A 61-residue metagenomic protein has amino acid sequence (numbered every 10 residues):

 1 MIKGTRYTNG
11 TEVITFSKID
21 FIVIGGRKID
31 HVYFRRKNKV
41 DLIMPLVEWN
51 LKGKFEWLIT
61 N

Functional and structural regions predicted by a protein language model:
M1, D30-H31, K52: Coiled-coil-like amphipathic alpha-helices with heptad-repeat character
M1, F16-K18, N61: Compositionally biased regions
M1-G10: Short coil-to-beta transition motif at edge beta-strands of beta-rich domains
T11-T15: Short, charged beta-turn/beta-strand-edge "cap" motif at the junction between a beta-strand and an adjacent loop
S17-L46: Basic/aromatic-rich interaction segments and small domains that mediate binding to polyanionic partners
K39-N61: Intrinsically disordered, low-complexity, charged/polar segments
